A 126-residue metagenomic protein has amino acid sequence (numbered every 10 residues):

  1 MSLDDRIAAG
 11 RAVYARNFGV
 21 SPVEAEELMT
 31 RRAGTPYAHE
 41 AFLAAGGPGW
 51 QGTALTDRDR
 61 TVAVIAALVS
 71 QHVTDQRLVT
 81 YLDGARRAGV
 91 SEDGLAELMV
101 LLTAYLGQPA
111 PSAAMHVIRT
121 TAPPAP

Functional and structural regions predicted by a protein language model:
M1-R58, P111-P126: Acidic, glycine/proline-rich low-complexity segments that act as flexible tails and inter-domain linkers
F42, D59-V62, L78, L95: N-terminal alpha-helical segment
G47-W50, V64, V79-R86, M99-V100: Amphipathic alpha-helical segments within well-ordered protein domains
T53-D59, G89-G94: Structural motif
T56, H72-T74: Short coil/turn motifs at helix boundaries and re-entrant loops, enriched in small/polar and proline residues
D59-V69, L98-M99: Short, structured motif recognition centered on aromatic/hydrophobic residues
L68-S70, L101-Q108: A short structural micro-motif
T74-G94, P111-A122: Extended intrinsically disordered, low-complexity coil regions enriched in Ser, Thr, Gly, Ala and often Pro
